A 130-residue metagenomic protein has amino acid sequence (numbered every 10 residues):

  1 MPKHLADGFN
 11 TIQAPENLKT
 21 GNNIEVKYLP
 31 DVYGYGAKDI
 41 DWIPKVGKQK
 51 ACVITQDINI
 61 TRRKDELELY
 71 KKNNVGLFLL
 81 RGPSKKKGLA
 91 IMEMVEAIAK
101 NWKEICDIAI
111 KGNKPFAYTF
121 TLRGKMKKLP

Functional and structural regions predicted by a protein language model:
M1-G8, E93-I108, P130: Gly/Pro/Ser/Thr-rich low-complexity, intrinsically disordered segments predominantly at protein N-termini
M1-I40, N59-R63: Active-site-proximal, substrate-binding regions of enzyme catalytic domains and RNA-binding/basic surfaces
V26, V53, G76-L77: Hydrophobic beta-strand scaffold residues
D39, V46, K50-E66: Acidic, metal-binding active-site segment of PIN/NYN-like and related structure-specific nucleases
I40-P44, L89-A99: Short, surface-exposed amphipathic charged segments that create phosphate/polyanion-binding patches used for binding
I58-M94: Mid-chain, well-packed structural core segment of small domains
E104-P130: Charged phosphate-binding loop/patch that engages nucleotide di/tri-phosphates or the phosphate backbone of nucleic
